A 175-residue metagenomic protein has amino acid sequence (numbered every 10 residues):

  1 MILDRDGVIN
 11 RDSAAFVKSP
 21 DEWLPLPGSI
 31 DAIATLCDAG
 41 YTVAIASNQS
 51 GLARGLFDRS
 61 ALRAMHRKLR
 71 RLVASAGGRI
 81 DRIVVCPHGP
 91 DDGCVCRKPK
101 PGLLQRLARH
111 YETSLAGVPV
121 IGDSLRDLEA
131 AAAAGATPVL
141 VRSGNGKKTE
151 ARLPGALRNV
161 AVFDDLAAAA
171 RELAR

Functional and structural regions predicted by a protein language model:
M1-A44: Active-site neighborhood of HAD-like aspartate-dependent phosphohydrolases
P20-P25, F57-A64, K98-P99: Alpha-helix N-cap and loop-to-helix initiation/capping positions
S29, I33-H66, I80-D92, A131: Substrate-recognition element of Asp-dependent hydrolases with the DxDx(T/V) motif
L69-A74, A108: Conserved hydrophobic residues forming the short capping helix/wall of the S-adenosyl-L-methionine
V95-L128: Conserved Lys-Pro-Asp/Glu-containing loop-to-beta segment of HAD-superfamily phosphomonoesterases, centered on
V120-A161: Acidic, Mg2+-coordinating phosphoryl-transfer loop and its flanking beta/alpha structural elements, shared across
V160-A168: Short acidic-hydrophobic, aromatic-tinged amphipathic segments that line or gate anion-handling sites
